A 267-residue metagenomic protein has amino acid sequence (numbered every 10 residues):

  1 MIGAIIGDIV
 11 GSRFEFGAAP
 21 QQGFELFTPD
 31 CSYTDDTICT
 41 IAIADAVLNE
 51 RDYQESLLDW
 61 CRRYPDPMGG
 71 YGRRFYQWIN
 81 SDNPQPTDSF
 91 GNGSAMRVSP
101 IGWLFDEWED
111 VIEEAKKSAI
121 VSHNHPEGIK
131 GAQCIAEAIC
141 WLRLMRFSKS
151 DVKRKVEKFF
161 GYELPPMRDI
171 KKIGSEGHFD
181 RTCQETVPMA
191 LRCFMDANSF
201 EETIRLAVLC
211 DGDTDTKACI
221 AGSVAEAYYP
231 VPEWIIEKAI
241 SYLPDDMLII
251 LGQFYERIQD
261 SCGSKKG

Functional and structural regions predicted by a protein language model:
M1-G267: Structured, active/binding-site neighborhoods that engage oxygen-rich ligands
